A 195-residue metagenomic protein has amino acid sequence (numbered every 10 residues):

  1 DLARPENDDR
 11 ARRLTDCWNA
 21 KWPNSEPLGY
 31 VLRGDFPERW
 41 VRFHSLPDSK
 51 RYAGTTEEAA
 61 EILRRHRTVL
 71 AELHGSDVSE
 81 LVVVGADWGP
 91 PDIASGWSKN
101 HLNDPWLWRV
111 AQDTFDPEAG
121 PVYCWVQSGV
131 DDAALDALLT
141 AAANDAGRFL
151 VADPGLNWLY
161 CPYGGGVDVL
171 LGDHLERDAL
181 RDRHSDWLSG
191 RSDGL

Functional and structural regions predicted by a protein language model:
D1-N144: Extended, low-hydrophobicity segments enriched in charged/polar residues
Q127-D168: Amphipathic protein-protein interaction modules
V151-L195: Alpha-helical oligomerization segments
